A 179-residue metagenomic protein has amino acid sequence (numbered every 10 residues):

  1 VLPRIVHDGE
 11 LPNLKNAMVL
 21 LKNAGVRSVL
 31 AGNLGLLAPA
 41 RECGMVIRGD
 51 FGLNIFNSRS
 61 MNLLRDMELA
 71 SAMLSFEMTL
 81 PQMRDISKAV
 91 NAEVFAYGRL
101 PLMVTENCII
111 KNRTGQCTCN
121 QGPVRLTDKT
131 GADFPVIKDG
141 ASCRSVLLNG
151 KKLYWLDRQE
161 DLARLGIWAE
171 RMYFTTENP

Functional and structural regions predicted by a protein language model:
V1-L63, M67-P179: Active-site pocket-lining/capping segments in soluble small-molecule metabolic enzymes
